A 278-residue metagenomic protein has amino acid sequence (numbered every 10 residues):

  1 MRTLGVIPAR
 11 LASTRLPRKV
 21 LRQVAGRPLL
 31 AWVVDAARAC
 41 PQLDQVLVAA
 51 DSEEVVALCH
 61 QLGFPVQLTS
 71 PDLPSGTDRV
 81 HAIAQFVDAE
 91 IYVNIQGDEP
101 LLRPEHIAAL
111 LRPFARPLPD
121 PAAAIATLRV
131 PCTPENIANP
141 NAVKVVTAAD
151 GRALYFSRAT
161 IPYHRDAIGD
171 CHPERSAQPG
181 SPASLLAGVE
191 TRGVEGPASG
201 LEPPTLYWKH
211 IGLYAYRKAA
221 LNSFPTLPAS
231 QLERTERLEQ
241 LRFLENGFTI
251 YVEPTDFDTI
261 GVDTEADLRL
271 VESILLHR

Functional and structural regions predicted by a protein language model:
R2-A49: N-terminal glycine-rich phosphate-binding loop and ensuing alpha1 helix
L43, A89, D120-A123, F248: Short, high-confidence coil segments that cap the C-terminus of an alpha-helix and link into the following beta-strand
L47, E53-R112: Short phosphate-binding loop-to-helix
A50-D51, L102, Y216, D263: A conserved hydrophobic position in a structured secondary element of the catalytic/binding core that shapes
R103-R175, E202-S230: Conserved core of the sugar-phosphate nucleotidyltransferase
G169-T205: Intrinsic disorder/low-complexity segments
P203-R278: Conserved alpha/beta core of the MobA/IspD/sugar-nucleotide pyrophosphorylase nucleotidyltransferase superfamily
